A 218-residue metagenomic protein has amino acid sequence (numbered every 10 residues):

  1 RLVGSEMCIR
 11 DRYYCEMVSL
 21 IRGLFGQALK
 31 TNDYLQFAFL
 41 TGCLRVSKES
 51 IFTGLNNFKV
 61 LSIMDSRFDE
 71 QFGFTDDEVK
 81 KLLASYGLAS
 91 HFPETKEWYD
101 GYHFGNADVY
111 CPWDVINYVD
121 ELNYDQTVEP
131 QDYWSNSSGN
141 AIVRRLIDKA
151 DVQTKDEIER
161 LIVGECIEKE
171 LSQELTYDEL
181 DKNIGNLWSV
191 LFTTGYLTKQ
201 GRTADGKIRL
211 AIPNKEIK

Functional and structural regions predicted by a protein language model:
L2-I9: Short, small-residue-biased leader/transition segments that mark boundaries at the very start of proteins
Y13-I21, T75, I184-L187: Phosphate/oxyanion-binding active-site loops and adjacent basic polyanion-contact surfaces
Y14-Q36: Substrate-engagement module of ASCE P-loop NTPases
G23-Q27, T31, L82-Y86, W98 (+4 more regions): Generic, well-ordered alpha-helical scaffold segments in large soluble proteins
N32-K48, G54-N56: A short beta-strand-to-loop transition that corresponds to the Sensor-1 phosphate-sensing loop of AAA+ P-loop ATPases
F37-G42, V109, T198-K199: A structural signal for short, well-ordered beta-strand segments and their strand-loop junctions that often border
K48-T53, L61-D120, E157, I162: Amphipathic alpha-helical segments of the small helical/lid subdomains adjacent to P-loop NTPase cores
F58-K59, Y110-K218: Extended alpha-helical interface modules used as scaffolds for assembling large macromolecular complexes
